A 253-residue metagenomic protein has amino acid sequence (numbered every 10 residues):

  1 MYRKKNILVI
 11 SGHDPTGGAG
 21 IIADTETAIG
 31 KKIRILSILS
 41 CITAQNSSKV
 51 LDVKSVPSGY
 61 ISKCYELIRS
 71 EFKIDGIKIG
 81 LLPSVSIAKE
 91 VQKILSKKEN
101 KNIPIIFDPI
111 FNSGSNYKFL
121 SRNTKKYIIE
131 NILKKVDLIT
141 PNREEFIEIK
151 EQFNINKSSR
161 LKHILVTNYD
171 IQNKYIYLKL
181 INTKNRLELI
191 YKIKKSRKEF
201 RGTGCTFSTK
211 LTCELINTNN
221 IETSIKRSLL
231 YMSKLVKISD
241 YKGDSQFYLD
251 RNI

Functional and structural regions predicted by a protein language model:
Y2-V9, A23-F107, F111-G114, R251-I253: Conserved N-terminal subdomain of the carbohydrate kinase-like
K4, D52-S55, T223-I253: Charged C-terminal helix
S11-G17: Short, glycine-rich nucleotide/cofactor-binding loops
T25-T27, R197-I221: Short, small-residue alpha-helix embedded
K32-L36, R186-L189, E214-S228: Phosphate-handling active-site elements
I79, V85-I155, V166-Y177: Conserved beta-alpha-beta core of the PfkB/ribokinase-like small-molecule kinase fold
L138, E145-F146, N156-K192, R197 (+1 more regions): Conserved phosphate-donor
